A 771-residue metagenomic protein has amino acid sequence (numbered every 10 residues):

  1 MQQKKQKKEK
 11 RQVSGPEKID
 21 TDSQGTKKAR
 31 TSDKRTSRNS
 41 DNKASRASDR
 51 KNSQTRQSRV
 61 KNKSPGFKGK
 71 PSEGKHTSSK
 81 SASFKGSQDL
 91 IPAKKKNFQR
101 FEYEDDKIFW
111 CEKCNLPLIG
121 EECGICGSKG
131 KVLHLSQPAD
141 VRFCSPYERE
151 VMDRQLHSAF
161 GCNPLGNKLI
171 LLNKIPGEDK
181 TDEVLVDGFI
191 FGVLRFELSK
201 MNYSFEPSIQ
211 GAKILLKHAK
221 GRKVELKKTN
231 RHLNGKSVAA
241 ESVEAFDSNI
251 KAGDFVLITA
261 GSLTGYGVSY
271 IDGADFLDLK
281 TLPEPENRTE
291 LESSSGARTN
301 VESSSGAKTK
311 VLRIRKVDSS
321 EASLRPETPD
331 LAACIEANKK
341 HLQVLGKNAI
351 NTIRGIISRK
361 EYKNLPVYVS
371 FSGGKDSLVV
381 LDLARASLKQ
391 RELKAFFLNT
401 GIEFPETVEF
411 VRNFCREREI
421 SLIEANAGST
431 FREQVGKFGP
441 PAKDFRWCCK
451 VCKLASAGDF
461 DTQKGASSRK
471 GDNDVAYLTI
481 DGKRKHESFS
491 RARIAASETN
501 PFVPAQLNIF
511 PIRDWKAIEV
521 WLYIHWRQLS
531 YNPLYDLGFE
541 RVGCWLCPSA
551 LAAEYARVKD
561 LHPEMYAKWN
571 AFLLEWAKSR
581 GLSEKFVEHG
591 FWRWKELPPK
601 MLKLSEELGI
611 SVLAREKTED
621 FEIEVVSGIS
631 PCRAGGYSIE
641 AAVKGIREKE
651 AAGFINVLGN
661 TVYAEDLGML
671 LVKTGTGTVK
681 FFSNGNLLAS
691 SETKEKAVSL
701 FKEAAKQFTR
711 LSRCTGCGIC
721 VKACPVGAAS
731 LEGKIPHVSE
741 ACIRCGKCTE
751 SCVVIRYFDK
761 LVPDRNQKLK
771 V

Functional and structural regions predicted by a protein language model:
Q2-K8, R56-R59, K68, K80 (+8 more regions): RNA-binding accessory domains that recognize and position tRNA/RNA substrates
K5-F84: Intrinsically disordered, Lys/Arg-rich low-complexity segments
G86-L198, L365, N532-K702: ATP/NTP-dependent adenylation/nucleotidyl-transfer catalytic domains that generate, transfer, or process NMP-activated
C111-C114, C123-C126, C714, C724 (+2 more regions): Short cysteine-rich clusters marking metal-coordination/redox-active sites
N115-G120, D536-F539, S730-C745: Short linker/helix segments within small regulatory modules
I125-S128, I719-I735, K747-R765: Iron-sulfur cluster-binding cysteine motifs and their immediate structural context in ferredoxin-like electron-transfer
A333-Y523: ATP-dependent adenylation/nucleotidyltransferase module used to activate substrates
R527-R541, K706-C714: Immediate flanking context of iron-sulfur cluster ligation sites
